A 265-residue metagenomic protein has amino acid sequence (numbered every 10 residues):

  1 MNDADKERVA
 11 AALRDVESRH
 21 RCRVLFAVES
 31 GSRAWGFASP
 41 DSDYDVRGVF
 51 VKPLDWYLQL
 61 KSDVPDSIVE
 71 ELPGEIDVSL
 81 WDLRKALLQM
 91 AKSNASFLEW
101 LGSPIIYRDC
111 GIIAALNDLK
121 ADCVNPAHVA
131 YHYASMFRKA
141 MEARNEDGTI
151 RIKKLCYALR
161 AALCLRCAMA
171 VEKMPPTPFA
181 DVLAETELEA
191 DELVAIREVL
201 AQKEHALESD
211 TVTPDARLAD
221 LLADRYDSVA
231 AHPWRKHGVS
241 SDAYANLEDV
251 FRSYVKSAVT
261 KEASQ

Functional and structural regions predicted by a protein language model:
M1-V28: Helical scaffold of the NTase/Pol beta-like nucleotidyltransferase catalytic core
F26-E29, E99, A168-A170, P175: A structural signal for short, well-ordered beta-strand segments and their strand-loop junctions that often border
G31-P73: Catalytic metal-binding acidic patch
Q59-R138: A basic- and aromatic-enriched beta-loop-alpha substructure that forms the phosphate/nucleotide- and DNA/RNA-contacting
M90, A162-M169, T186, Y254 (+2 more regions): Generic structural signal for hydrophobic core residues of well-folded globular domains
A115-A243: Conserved nucleotidyltransferase catalytic core and NTase-mimicking acidic/glycine-rich helix/loop elements in nucleic
K236-Q265: Acidic, carboxylate-rich catalytic segments that either coordinate divalent cations
